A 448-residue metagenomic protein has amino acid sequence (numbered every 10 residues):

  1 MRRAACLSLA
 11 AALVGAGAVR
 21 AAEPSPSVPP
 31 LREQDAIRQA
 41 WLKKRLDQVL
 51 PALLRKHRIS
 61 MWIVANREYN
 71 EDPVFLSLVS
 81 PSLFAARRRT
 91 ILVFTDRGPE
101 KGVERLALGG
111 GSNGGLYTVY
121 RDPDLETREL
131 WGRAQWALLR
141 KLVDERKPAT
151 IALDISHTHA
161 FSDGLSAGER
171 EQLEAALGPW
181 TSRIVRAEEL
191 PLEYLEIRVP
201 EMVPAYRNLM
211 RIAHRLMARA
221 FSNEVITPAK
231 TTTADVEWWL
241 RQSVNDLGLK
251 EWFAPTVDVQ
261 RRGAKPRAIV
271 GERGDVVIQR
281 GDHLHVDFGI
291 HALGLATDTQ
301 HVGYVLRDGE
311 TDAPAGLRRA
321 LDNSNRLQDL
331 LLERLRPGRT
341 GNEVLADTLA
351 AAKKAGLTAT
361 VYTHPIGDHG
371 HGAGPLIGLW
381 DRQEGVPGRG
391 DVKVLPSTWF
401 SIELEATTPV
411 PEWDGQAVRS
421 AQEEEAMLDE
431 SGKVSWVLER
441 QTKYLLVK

Functional and structural regions predicted by a protein language model:
M1-S8: Bacterial N-terminal signal peptides that target proteins for export
S8-A16: Bacterial N-terminal signal peptides
A18-R20: Sec/Tat signal peptide C-region and signal peptidase I cleavage site
A22-K448: Active-site neighborhoods and metal-handling regions in enzymes and metal-associated proteins
